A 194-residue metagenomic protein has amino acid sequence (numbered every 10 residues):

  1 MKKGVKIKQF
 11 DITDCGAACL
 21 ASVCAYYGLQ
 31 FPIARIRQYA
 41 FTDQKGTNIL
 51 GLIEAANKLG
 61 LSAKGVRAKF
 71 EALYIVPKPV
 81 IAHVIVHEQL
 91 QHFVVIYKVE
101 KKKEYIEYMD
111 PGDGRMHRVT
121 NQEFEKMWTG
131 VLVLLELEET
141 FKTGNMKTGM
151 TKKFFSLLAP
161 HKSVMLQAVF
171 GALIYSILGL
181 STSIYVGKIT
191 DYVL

Functional and structural regions predicted by a protein language model:
M1-F70, I75-V76: Cysteine-nucleophile protease catalytic domains, especially the papain-like/related folds used in DUB/UBL proteases
V5, F10, Q122, L178 (+1 more regions): Flexible, active-site-adjacent loop/turn segments at secondary-structure boundaries
A17, A40-T47, L73-G171: Noncatalytic regulatory segments and standalone regulatory/sensor domains
C24-A25, E125, D191: Residue-level preference for well-ordered alpha-helical positions
G28, Q44, E88, K162 (+2 more regions): Short coil/turn residues that cap or connect secondary-structure elements
Q167-L194: Transmembrane helix-loop-helix hairpins at lipid-water interfaces of multipass membrane proteins, especially the type-1
